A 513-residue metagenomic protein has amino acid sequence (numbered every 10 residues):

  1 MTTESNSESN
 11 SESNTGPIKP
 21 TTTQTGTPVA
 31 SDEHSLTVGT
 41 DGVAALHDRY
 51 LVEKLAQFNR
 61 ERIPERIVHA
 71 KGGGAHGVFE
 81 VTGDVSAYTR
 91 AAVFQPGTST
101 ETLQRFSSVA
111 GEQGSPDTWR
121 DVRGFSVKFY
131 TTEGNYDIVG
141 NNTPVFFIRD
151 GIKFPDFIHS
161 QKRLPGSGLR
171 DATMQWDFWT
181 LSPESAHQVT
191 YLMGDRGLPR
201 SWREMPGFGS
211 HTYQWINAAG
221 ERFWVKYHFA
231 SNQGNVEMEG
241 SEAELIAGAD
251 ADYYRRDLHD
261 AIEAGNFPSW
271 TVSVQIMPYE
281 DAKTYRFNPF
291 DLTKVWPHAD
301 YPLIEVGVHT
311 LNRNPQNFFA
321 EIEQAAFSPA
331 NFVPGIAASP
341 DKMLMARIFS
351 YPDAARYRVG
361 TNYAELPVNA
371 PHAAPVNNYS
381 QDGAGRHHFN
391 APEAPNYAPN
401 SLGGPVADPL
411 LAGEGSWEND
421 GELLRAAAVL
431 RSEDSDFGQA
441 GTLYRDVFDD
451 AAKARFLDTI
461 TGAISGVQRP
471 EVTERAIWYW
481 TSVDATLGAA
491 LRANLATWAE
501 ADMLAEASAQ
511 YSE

Functional and structural regions predicted by a protein language model:
T2-E513: Active-site-adjacent core segments of small-molecule enzymes
